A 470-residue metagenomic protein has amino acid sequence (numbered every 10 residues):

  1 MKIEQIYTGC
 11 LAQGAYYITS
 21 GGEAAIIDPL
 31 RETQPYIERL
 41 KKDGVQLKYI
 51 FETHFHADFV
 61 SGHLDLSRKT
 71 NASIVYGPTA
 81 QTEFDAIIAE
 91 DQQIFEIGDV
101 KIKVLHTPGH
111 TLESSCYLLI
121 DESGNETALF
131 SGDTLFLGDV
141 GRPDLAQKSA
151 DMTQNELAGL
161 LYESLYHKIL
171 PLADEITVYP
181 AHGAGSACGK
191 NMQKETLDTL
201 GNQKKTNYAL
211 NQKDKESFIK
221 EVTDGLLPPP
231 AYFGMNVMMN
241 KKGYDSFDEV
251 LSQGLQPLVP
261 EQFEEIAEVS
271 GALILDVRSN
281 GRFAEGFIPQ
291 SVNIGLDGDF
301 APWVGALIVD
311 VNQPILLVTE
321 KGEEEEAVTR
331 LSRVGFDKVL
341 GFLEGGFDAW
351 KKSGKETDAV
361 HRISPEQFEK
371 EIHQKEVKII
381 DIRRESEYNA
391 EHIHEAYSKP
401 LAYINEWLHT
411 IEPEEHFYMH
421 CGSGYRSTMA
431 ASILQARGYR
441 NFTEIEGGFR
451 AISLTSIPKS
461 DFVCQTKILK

Functional and structural regions predicted by a protein language model:
M1-Q46, Y117-G132, L137-G138: Conserved beta-strand hairpin/beta-sheet module of binuclear metal-dependent hydrolase folds, prominently
K2-I6, Y16-T19, F95-G124, A128-L129 (+3 more regions): Core dinuclear metal-dependent hydrolase active-site scaffold
I18, D28, H54, L66 (+8 more regions): Divalent metal-coordination and catalytic microenvironments
I26-I27, L47-H56, I74-T79, H106-G109 (+4 more regions): Active-site neighborhood of phospho(di)ester-bond hydrolases with catalytic His/Asp-centered motifs
P29-L30, F55, T79, T111 (+6 more regions): Active-site metal-binding loops of divalent metal-dependent hydrolases
T33-V75: Active-site metal-binding motif and surrounding structural segment of the metallo-beta-lactamase
K101, T111-P228: Metallo-beta-lactamase
R142-P143, N155, N202-M238, K242-Y244 (+3 more regions): Rhodanese-like catalytic fold shared by cysteine-dependent sulfurtransferases and DSP/PTP-type phosphatases
